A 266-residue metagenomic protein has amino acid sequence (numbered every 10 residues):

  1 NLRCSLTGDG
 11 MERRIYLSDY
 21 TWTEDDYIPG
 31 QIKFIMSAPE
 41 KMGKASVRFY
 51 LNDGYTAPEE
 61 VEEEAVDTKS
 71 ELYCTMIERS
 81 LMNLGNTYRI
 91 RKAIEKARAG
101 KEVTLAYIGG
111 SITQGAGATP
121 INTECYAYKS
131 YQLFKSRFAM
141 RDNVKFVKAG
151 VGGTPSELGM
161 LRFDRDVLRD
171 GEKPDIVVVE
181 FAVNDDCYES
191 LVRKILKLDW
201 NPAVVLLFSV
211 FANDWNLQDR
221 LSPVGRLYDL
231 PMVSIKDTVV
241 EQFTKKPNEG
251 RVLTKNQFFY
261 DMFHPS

Functional and structural regions predicted by a protein language model:
N1-I108, T113-I121, Q132, S136-N143 (+3 more regions): N-terminal secretory targeting modules
T7, R98-K101, C125-K145, G152-T154 (+1 more regions): Alpha-helical cap/lid subdomain in secreted, periplasmic, or secretory-pathway luminal O-acyl-processing enzymes
A106-G109, A149, L207: Short hydrophobic segments within beta-strands
